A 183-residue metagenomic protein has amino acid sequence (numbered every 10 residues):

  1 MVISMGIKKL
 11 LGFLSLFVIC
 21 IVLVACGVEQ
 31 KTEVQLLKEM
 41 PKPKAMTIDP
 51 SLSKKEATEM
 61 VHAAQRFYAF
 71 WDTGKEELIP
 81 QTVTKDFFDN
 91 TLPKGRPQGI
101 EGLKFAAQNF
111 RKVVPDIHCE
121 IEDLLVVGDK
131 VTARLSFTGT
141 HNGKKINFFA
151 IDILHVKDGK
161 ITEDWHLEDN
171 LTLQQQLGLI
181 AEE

Functional and structural regions predicted by a protein language model:
I3-L14: Bacterial N-terminal signal peptides that target proteins for export
L14-V22: Bacterial N-terminal signal peptides
G27-Q81, E182-E183: Short, low-complexity N-terminal intrinsically disordered segments enriched in polar/charged residues
T32-E33, F149-L177: Short beta-strand edge/turn micro-motifs at domain boundaries
E76-V127: A solvent-exposed, acidic/Ser-Thr-rich amphipathic alpha-helical stretch
K112-V113, T138-N147: Short, cysteine-centered beta-strand-loop-beta hairpins and adjacent loop/turn segments enriched in charged/polar
H118-C119, I146-I151: Short, surface-exposed coil-to-beta transition loops
G128-F137: A short hydrophobic beta-strand element
